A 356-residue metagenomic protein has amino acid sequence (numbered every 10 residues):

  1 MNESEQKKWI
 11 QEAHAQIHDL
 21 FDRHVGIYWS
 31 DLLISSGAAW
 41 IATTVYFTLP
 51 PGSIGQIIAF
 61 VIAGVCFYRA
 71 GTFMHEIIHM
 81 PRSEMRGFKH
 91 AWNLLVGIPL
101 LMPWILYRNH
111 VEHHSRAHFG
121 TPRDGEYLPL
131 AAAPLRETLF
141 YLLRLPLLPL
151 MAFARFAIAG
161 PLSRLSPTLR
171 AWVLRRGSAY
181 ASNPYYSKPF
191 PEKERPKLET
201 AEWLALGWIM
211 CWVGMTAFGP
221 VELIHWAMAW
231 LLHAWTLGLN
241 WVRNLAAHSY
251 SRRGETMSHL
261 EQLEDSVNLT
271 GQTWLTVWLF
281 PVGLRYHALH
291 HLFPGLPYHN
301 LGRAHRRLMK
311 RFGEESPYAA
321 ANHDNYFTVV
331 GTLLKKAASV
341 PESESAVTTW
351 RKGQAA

Functional and structural regions predicted by a protein language model:
M1-A63, G97-A227, H299-A356: Non-catalytic, topology-defining segments of multipass membrane proteins
A15-H18, S251-E255, L292, K310: Polar-ligand-bearing catalytic/cofactor-coordination segments of membrane-embedded or membrane-tethered inner-membrane
G64-M74, M102-L106, M228-M257: Transmembrane alpha-helical segments that form the membrane-embedded catalytic/substrate-channel core of multi-pass
V65, W104, W274-L275, L279-L284: Long helical/loop segments within the catalytic core of UDP-sugar-dependent glycosyltransferases, especially the large
G71-H79, L106-H118, N244-R252, F280-L296: Histidine-centered catalytic micro-motifs
T72-A91, S115-L130: Aspartate-rich (DDxxD/NDxxD/DxxxD) Mg2+/diphosphate-binding motifs and their adjoining helix-loop segments
H90-I98, E255-N268: Membrane-cytosol interface motif
A132, A181-F190, E261-W278: Cytosolic juxtamembrane regulatory segments of multi-pass membrane proteins
